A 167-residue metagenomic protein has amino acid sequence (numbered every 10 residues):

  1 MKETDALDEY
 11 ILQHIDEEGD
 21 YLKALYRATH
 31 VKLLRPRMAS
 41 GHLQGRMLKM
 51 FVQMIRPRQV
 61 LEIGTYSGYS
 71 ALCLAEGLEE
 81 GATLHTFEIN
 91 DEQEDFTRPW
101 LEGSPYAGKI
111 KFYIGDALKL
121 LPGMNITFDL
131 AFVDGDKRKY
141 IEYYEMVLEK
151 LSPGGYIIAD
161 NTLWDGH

Functional and structural regions predicted by a protein language model:
M1-L130, K137-I158, T162-H167: A short alpha-helical cap/connector motif
